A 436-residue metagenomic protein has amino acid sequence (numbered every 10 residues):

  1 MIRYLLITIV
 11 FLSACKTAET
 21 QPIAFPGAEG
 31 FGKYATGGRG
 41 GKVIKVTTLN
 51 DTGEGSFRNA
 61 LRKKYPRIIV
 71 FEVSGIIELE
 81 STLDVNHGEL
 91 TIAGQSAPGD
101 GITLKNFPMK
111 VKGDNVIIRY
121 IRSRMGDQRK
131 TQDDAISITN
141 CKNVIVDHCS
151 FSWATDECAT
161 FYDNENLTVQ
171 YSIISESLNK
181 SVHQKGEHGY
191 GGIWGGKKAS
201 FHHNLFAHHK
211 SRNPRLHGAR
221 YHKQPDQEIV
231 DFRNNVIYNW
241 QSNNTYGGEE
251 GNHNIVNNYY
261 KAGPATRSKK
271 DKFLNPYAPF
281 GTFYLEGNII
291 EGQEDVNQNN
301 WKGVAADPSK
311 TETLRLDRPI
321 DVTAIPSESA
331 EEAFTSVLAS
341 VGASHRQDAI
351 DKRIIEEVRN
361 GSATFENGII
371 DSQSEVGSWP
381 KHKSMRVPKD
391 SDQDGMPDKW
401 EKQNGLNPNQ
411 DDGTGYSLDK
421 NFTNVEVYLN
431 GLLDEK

Functional and structural regions predicted by a protein language model:
M1-Q21: Bacterial Sec-dependent N-terminal signal peptides
E19-R39, E366-S372, W379-H382: N-terminal pre-domain segments of enzymes
A24-I69, G413: Acidic Gly/Asp/Thr-rich repetitive segments characteristic of extracellular carbohydrate-active and adhesion proteins
N50-D51, S74-I76, S96-P98, G263-T266 (+2 more regions): Acidic glycine-/aspartate-rich tracts in secreted/extracellular proteins
R58-Y65, I77-A93, G101-R119, M125-K142 (+1 more regions): Extracellular beta-strand-rich solenoid/capping regions of secreted or surface-exposed proteins that bind or remodel
E89, G94, D114-M125, N140-W153 (+6 more regions): Right-handed parallel beta-helix
R215, R220, D226-S374: Extracellular beta-rich repeat passengers
S374-K436: Extracellular calcium-associated, cysteine-rich motifs in secreted modular proteins
